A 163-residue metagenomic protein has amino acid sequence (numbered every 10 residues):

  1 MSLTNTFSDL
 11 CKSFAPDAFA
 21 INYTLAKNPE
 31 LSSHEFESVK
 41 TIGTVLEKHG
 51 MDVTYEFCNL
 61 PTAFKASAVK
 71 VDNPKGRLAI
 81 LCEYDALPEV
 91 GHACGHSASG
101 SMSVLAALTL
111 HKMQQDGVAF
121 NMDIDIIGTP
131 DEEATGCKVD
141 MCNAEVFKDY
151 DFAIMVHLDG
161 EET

Functional and structural regions predicted by a protein language model:
S2-F36, D85: N-terminal capping segment at the start of a domain
P29-D72: A non-catalytic alpha/beta surface segment that caps or lines the substrate-entry region of metallo-dependent hydrolase
I42, M102-L110, C137-K138: Buried hydrophobic packing segments
T54, N73-G76, A106-D125: Phosphate-handling active-site elements
T62-A63, S67-A68, D85-A93, S97-A98 (+1 more regions): Histidine/acidic-residue-rich, glycine-tolerant segments that coordinate divalent metal ions
